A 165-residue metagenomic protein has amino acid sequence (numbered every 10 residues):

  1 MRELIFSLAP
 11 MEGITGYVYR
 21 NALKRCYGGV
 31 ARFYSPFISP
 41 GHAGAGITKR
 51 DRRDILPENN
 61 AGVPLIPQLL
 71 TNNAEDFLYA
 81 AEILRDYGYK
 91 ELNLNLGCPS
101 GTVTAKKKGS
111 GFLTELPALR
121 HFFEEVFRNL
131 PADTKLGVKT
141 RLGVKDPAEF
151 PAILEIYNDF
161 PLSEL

Functional and structural regions predicted by a protein language model:
R2, M11-I83: Glycine-rich, positively charged N-terminal anion/phosphate-binding segment
F6-A9, F33, R50, C98 (+1 more regions): Residue-level signal for pocket-adjacent positions within structured domains
F6-A9, F33-S35, L65-L69, L92-L94 (+2 more regions): Hydrophobic faces of well-ordered beta-strands that scaffold small-molecule active sites in alpha/beta enzyme cores
A22-G28, L78-L92, L96-T102, K106 (+1 more regions): Alpha/beta enzyme core
F37-H42, N73-A74, G97-S110: Conserved radical SAM core fold
L113-T114: Aromatic- and acidic-residue-enriched carbohydrate-binding clefts of CAZyme catalytic domains
